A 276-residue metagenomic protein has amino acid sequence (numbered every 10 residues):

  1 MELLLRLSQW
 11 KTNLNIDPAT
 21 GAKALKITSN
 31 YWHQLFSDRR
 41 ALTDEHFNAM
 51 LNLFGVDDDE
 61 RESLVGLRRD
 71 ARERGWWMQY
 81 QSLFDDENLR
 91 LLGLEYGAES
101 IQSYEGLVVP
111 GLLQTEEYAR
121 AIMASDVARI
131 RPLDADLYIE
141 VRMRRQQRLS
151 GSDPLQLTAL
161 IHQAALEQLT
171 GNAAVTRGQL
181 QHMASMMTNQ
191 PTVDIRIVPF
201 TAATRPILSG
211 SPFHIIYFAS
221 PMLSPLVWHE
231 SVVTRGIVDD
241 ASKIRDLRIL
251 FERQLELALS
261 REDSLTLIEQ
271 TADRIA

Functional and structural regions predicted by a protein language model:
M1-R74: Basic, Lys/Arg-rich alpha-helical nucleic-acid-recognition elements, primarily the DNA-binding modules of transcription
W10-N15, I27-T28, D86, G111-L112 (+1 more regions): Short acidic/polar alpha-helix capping motifs at helix-coil junctions
K23, V65, W77-F84, M123-S125 (+2 more regions): Short coil/turn segments at secondary-structure boundaries
R39-R40, A49-L51, E60-S63, M78-Q79 (+3 more regions): Short alpha-helix boundary/capping motifs
F47, D86-L91, R253, Q270-T271: Short alpha-helical linear motifs
D59, E73-W77, A121, T192: Secondary-structure boundary/capping residues
E62-Y96: Short, charged recognition helix plus adjacent turn of helix-turn-helix-like nucleic-acid-binding domains
S100-A276: Hydrophobic protein-protein interaction segments
